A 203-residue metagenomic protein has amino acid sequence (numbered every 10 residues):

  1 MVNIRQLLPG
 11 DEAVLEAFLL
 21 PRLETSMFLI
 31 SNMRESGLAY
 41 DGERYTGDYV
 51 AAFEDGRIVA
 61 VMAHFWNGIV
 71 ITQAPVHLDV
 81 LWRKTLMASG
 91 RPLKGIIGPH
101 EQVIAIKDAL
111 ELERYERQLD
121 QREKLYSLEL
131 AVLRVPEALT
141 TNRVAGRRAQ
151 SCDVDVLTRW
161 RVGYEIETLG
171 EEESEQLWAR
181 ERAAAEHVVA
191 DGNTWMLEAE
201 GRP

Functional and structural regions predicted by a protein language model:
M1-L15, P99, A145-R159: A short beta-loop-alpha structural element at the N-terminal edge of CoA-dependent acyl/N-acetyltransferase catalytic
V2-N3, L7, A17-L23, M27 (+2 more regions): Conserved donor-binding loop and adjoining core beta-sheet/short helix segment in diverse acyl/aminoacyl transferases
L19-S36, E165-A184: Conserved GNAT-fold acetyl-CoA-binding loop/helix
E54-A60, F65-N142: Acyl-donor-binding surface of acyltransferase catalytic domains
L93, L112-E116, V144-R148, E167-E173 (+1 more regions): Short helix-to-loop capping/linker segments positioned immediately adjacent to catalytic or ligand/cofactor-binding
T140-N142, S151-C152, V188-G192: Short gly/pro-enriched beta-turn/loop segments at secondary-structure junctions
S151-E167, Q176-L177: Histidine/lysine/aspartate-rich catalytic loop segments that bind and position anionic ligands
E175-P203: Glycine/small-residue-rich hydrophobic helix-like segments
